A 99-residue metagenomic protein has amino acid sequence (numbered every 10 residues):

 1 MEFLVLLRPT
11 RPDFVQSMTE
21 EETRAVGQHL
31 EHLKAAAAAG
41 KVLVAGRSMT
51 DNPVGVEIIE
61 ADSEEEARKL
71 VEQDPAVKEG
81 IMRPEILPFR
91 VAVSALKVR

Functional and structural regions predicted by a protein language model:
M1-R99: Conserved, structured core segments of small domains
